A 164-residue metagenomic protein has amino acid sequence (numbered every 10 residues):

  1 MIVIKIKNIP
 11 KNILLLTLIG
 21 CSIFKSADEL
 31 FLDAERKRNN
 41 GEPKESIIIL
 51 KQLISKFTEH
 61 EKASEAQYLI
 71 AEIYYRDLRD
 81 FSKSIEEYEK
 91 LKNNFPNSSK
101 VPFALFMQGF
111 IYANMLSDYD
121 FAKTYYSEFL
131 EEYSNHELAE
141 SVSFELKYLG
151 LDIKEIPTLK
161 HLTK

Functional and structural regions predicted by a protein language model:
I2-I6, G20-K164: Acidic, polar-rich low-complexity tracts and alpha-helical solenoid repeat scaffolds
K7-L15: Sec-dependent signal peptide recognition, specifically the positively charged N-region followed immediately by
